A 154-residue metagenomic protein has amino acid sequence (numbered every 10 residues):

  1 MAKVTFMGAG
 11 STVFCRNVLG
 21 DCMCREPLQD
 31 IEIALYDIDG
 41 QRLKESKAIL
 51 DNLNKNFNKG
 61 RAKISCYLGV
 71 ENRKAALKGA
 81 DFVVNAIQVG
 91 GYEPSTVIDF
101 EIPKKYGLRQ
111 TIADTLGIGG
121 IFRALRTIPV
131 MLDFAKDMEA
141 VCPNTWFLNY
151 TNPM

Functional and structural regions predicted by a protein language model:
M1-V97, I112-A113, G117-M154: Metallocofactor- and cofactor-centric catalytic cores in central/energy metabolism, strongly enriched
D99-I102: Alpha/beta enzyme core
L108-R109: A broad, low-specificity signal for short, low-complexity segments enriched in glycine/proline and polar/charged
